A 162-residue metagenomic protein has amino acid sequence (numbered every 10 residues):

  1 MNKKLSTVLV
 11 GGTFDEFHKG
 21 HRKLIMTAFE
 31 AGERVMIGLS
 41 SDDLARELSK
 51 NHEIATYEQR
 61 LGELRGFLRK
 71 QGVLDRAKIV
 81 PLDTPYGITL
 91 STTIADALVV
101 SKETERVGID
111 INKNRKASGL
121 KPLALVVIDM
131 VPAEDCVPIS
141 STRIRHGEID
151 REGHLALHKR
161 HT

Functional and structural regions predicted by a protein language model:
M1-T162: Nucleotidyltransferase catalytic core that binds NTPs
